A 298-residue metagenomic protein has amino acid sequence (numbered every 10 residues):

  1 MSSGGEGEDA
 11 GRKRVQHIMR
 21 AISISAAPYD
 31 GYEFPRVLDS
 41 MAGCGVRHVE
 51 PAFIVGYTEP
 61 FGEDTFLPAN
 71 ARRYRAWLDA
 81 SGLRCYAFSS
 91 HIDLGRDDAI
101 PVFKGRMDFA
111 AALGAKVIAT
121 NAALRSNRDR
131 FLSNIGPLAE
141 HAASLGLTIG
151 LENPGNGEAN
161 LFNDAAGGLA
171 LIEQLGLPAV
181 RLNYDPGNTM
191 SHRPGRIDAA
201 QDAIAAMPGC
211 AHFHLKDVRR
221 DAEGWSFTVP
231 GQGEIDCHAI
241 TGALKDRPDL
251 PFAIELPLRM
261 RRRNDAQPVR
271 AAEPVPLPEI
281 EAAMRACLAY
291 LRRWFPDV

Functional and structural regions predicted by a protein language model:
S2-V117, A143, R181, P208 (+1 more regions): N-terminal pre-domain/capping segments
R20-A21, E140-H238: Acidic/histidine-rich catalytic cores of soluble enzymes
S25-Y29, A52-I54, S90-D93, A122-R125 (+4 more regions): Active-site beta-loop-alpha junctions enriched in small/polar residues
E59, L124-S126, S191-R193, V218-F227 (+1 more regions): Flexible glycine/acidic-rich beta-alpha junction loops that bind and position SAM and/or redox cofactors in anaerobic
L83, A115, L147, R247-L250: A short helix->loop->beta-strand "cap" motif at the edges of active sites that frequently abuts
S126-N134: Active-site-adjacent beta->alpha loops and helix N-cap segments on the catalytic face of soluble alpha/beta enzymes
H212, L250-P257: Conserved active-site loop/cleft motifs that coordinate metal ions or position small ligands
